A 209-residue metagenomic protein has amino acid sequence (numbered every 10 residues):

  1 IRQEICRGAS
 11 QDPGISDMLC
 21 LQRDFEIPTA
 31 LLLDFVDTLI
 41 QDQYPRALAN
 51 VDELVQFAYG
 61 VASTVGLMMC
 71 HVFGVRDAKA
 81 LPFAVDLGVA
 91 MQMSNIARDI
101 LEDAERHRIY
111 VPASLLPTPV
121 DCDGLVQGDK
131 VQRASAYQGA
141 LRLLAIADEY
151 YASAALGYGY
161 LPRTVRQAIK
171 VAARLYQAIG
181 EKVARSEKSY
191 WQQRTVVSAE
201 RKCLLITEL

Functional and structural regions predicted by a protein language model:
I1-M91, A97, L101-L209: Catalytic cores of Mg2+-dependent Asp-rich isoprenoid enzymes
